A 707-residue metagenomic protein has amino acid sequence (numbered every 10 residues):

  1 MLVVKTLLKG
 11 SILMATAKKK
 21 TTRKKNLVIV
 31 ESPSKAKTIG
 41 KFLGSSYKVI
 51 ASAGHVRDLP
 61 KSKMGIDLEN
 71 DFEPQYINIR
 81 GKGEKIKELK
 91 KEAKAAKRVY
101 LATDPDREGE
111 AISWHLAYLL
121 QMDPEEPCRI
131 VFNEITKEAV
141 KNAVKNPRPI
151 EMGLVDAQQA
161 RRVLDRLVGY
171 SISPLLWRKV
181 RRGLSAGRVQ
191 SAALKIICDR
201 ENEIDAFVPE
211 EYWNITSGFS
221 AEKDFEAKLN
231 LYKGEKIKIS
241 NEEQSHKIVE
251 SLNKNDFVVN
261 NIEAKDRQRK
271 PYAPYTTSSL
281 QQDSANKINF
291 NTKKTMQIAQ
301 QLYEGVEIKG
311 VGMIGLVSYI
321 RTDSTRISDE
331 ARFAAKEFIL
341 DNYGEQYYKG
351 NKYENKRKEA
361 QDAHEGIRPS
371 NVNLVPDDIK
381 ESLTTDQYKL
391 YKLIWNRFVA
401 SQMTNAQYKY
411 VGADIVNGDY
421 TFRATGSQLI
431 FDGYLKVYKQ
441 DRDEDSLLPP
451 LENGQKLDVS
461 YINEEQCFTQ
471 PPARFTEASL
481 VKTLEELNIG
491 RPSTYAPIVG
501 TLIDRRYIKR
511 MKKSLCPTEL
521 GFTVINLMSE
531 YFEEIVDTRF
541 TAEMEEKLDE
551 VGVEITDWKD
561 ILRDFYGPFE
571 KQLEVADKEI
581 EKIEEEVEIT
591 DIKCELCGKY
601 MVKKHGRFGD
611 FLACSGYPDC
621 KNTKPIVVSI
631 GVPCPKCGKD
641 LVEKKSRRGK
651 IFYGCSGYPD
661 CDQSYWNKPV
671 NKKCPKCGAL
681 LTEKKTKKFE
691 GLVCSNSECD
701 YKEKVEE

Functional and structural regions predicted by a protein language model:
M1-R162, S171, H246, E354 (+1 more regions): Intrinsically disordered, low-complexity regulatory segments
V4-K5, G10-L27, T38, S45-Y47 (+7 more regions): Basic, low-complexity terminal or inter-domain segments flanking catalytic cores
K24, D104-P105, R181-S185, A264-A273 (+3 more regions): Conserved short loop/turn motifs at secondary-structure junctions
T38-F42, E88, A111-L119, A139-A143 (+9 more regions): Alpha-helical scaffold elements adjacent to nucleotide-binding pockets in ATP/GTP-utilizing enzyme cores
I135-F219, A264-K265: C-terminal or mid-to-C-terminal helical accessory/interaction module adjacent to the motor/catalytic core
R161-S171, S217-F219, R267-S279, Q297-V311 (+3 more regions): Core structural elements
I239-A273, Q455: Metal- or metallocofactor-binding catalytic centers and their adjacent structured scaffolds across diverse enzyme
S279-T292, V481-R491: Short helix-coil junctions and helix-kink-helix linkers
